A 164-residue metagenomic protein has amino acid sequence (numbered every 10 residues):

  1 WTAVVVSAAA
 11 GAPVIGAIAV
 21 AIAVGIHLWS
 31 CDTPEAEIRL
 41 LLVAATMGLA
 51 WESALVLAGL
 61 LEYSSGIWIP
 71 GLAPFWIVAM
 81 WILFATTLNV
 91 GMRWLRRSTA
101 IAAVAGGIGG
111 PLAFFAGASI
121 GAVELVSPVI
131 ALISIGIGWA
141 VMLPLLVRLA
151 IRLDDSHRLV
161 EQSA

Functional and structural regions predicted by a protein language model:
W1-A164: Aromatic-rich, lipid-facing transmembrane alpha helices and their immediate juxtamembrane interface loops in integral
